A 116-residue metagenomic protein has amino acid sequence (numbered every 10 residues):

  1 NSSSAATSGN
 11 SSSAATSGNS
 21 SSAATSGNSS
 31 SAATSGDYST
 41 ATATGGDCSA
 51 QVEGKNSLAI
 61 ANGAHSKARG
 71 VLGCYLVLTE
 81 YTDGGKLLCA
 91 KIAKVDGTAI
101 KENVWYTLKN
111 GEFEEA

Functional and structural regions predicted by a protein language model:
N1-A116: Periodic small-residue-enriched repeat registers in elongated scaffold domains
